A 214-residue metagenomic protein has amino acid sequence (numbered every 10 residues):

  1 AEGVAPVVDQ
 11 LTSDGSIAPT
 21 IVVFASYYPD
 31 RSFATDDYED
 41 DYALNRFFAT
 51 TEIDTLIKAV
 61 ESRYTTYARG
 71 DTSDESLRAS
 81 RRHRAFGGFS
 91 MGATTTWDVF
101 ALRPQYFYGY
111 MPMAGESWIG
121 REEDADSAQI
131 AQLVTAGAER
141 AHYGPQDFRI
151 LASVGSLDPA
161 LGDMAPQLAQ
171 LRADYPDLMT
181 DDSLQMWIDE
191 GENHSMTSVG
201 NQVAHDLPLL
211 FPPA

Functional and structural regions predicted by a protein language model:
A1-A214: Non-catalytic cap/lid and distal C-terminal segments of serine-dependent acyl enzymes
